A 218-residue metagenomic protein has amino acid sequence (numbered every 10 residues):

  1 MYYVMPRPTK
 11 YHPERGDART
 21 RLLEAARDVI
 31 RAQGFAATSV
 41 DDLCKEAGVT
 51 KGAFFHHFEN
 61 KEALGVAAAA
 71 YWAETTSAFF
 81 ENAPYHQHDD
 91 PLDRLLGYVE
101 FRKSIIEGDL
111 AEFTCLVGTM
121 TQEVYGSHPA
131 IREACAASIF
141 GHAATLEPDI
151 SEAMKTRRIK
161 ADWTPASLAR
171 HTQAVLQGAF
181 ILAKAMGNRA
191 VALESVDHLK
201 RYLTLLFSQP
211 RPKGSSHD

Functional and structural regions predicted by a protein language model:
M1-D17, Q209-D218: N-terminal intrinsically disordered/low-complexity leader segments
R21, A25-A63, A67: Helix-turn-helix
F58, T119-S127: Short helix-capping/turn signature of helix-turn-helix
A67, E81-T114, P165-T172: Hydrophobic alpha-helical connector segments
E74-S77, D93-G97, E112, P129-K155 (+3 more regions): Amphipathic alpha-helical packing segments from all-alpha helical-bundle domains
I105, E152, Q173-A190, L203-P212: Amphipathic C-terminal alpha-helical segment
F113, G118, W163-L182, H198-Y202: Hydrophobic alpha-helical segments that form the core of small-molecule binding pockets and/or dimer interfaces
